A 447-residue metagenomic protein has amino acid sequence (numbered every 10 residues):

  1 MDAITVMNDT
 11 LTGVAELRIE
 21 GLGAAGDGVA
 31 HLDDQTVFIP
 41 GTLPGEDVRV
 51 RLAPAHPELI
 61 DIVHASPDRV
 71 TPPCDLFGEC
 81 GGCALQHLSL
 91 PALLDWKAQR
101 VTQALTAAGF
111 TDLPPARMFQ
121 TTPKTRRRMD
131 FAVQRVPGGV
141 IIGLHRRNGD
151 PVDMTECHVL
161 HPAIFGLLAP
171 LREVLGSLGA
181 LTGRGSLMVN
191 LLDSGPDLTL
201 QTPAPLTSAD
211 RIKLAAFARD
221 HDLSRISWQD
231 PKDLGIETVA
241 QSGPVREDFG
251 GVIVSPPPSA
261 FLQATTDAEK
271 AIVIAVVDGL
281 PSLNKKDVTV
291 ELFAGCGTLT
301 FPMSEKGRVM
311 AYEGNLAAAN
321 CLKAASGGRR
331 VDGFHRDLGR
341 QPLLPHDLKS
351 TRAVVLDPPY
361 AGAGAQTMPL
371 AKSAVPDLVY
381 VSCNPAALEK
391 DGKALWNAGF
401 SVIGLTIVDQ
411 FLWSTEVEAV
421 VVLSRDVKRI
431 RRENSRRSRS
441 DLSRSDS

Functional and structural regions predicted by a protein language model:
M1-L76, F334: Terminal RNA-binding accessory module
A3-G21, S177, P205-S447: Rossmann-like S-adenosyl-L-methionine
R49-R51, D130, V290: Hydrophobic beta-strand signal
V63-T71, G78-T182: Extended interfacial segments that mediate partner engagement and assembly in macromolecular machines
H64-D75, G139, N148-D150, D426-S447: Flexible, glycine-/basic-rich loop-and-beta segments that form/coincide with the SAM-dependent methyltransferase
P115-T122, S186-M188, P231-G235, T406-Q410: Short, solvent-exposed loop/turn elements at beta->coil junctions and helix N-caps that rim active or binding pockets
P151-G185, L191-G195, A204-R225: Internal alpha/beta scaffold segment
